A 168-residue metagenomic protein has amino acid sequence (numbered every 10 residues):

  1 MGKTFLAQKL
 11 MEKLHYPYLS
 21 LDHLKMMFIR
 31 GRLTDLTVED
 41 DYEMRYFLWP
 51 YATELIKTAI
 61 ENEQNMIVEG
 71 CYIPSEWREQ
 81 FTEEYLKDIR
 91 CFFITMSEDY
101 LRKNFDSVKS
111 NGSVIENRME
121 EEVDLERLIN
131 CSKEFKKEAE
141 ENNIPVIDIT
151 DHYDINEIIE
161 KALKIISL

Functional and structural regions predicted by a protein language model:
M1: ATP-binding Walker
T4: Walker A/P-loop
Q8-Y51: Conserved substrate/cofactor phosphate-moiety recognition/catalytic segment in nucleotide-dependent phosphotransferases
Y18, D88-F93, V146-D148: Conserved beta-strand scaffold positions in the cores of enzyme catalytic domains, especially in NTP/NDP-utilizing
L24-M26, I73-P74, M96-R102, Y153: Conserved nucleotide-binding/hydrolysis micro-motifs of P-loop NTPases
E43-F93: Glycine-rich phosphate-binding loop used to anchor ATP phosphates in small-molecule kinases, encompassing both
D88-E134: A glycine- and Lys/Arg-enriched "phosphate-lid" helix/loop adjacent to the NTP-binding pocket of small-molecule kinases
K133-L168: NTP-dependent small-molecule kinase module
